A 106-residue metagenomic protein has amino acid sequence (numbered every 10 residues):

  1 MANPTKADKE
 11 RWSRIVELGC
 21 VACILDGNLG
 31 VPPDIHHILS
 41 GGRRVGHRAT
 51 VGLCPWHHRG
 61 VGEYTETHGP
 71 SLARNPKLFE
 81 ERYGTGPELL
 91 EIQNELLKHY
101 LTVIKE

Functional and structural regions predicted by a protein language model:
T5-D34: Short cysteine-rich loop/turn motifs with clustered Cys
I15, H37, C54: Divalent metal-coordination and catalytic microenvironments
A22-I24, G30-P33, I38, E81 (+2 more regions): Intrinsically disordered, low-complexity regulatory regions of eukaryotic proteins
N28, V51-P76: Short Cys/His-centered divalent metal-binding micro-motifs
L39-T50: Short linker/helix segments within small regulatory modules
G69, K77-P87: Short, flexible active-site recognition loops that position polar ligands and cofactors
T85-E106: Short flanking/linker segments adjacent to small metal-binding domains or redox-active Cys/His motifs
